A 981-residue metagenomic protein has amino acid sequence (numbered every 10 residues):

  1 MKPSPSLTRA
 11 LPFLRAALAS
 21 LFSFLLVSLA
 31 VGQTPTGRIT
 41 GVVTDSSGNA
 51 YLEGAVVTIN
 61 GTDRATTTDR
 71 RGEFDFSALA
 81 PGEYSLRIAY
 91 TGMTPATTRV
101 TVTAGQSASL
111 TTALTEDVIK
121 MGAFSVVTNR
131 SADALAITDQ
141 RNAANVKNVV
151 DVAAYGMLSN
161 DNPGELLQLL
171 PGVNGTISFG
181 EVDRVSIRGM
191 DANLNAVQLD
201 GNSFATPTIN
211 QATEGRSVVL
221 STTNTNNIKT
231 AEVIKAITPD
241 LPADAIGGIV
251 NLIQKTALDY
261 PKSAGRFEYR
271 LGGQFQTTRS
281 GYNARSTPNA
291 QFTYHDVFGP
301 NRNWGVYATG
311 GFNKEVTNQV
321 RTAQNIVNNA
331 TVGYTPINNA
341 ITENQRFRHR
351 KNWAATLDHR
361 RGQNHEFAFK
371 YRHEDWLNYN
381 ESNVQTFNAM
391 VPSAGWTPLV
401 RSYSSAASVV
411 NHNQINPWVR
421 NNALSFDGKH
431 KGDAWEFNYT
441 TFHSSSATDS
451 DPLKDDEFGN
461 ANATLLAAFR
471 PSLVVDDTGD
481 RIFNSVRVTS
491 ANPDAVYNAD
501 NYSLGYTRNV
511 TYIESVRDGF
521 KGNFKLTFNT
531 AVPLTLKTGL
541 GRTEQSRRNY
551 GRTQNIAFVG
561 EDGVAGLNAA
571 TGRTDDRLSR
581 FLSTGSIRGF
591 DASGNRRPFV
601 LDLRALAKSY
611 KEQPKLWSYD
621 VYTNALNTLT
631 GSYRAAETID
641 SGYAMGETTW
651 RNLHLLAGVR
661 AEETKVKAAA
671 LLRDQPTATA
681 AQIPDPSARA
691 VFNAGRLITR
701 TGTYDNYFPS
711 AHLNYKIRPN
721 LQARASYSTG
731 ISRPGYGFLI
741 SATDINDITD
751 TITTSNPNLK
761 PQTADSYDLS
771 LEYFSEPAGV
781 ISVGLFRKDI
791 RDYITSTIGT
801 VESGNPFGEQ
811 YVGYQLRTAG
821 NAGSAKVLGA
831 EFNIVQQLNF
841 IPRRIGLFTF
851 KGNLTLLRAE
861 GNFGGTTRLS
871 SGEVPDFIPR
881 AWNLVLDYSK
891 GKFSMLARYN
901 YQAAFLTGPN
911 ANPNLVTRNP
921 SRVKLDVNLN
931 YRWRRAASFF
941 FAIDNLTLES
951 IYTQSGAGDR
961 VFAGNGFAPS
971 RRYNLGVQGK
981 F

Functional and structural regions predicted by a protein language model:
L29-N129, D133: Periplasm-facing N-terminal accessory domains of Gram-negative outer-membrane beta-barrel systems
T94, R99, A104-A113, G122-N195 (+2 more regions): Periplasmic N-terminal accessory/gating domains of Gram-negative outer-membrane beta-barrel systems
L220-E268, Q319, P842: A beta-strand signature from Gram-negative outer-membrane beta-barrel systems, especially the internal plug domain
Y282-A389, V409, P417-D427, D433 (+1 more regions): Transmembrane beta-barrel wall of Gram-negative outer-membrane proteins
R360-G362, K370, F442-S444, I513-K521 (+3 more regions): Structural signature of Gram-negative outer-membrane beta-barrels, strongest in the C-terminal barrel of TonB-dependent
S405-A423, G631-I639, G702, I731-I790 (+5 more regions): Outer-membrane beta-barrel signature, preferentially recognizing the C-terminal barrel domain of Gram-negative
G560, Y901-G908, N930-F981: C-terminal beta-signal and adjacent terminal beta-strands/loops of Gram-negative outer-membrane beta-barrel proteins
F786-I790, I794, G799-V801, N805-P909: Gram-negative outer-membrane beta-barrel transporters
